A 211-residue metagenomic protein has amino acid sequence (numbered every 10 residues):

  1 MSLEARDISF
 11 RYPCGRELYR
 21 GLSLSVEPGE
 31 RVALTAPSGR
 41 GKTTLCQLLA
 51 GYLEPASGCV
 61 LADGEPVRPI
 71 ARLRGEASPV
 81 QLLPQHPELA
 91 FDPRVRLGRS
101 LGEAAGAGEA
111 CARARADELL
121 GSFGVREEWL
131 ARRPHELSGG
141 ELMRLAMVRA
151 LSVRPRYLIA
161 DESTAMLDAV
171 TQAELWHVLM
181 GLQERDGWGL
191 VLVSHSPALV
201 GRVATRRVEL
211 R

Functional and structural regions predicted by a protein language model:
M1-A5, S9-G21, I70-R72: A short, flexible loop at the N-terminus of ABC-type nucleotide-binding domains that lies
A50: Helix-to-loop junction immediately C-terminal to a conserved catalytic motif
P66-Q81, V95: ABC ATPase NBD coupling module
H86, P93-A107: Q-loop/switch helix immediately C-terminal to the Walker
R133-L137, E141: Conserved ABC ATPase signature
M147: Hydrophobic anchor residue at the start of the ABC signature
R154: Conserved catalytic motifs of ABC-family nucleotide-binding domains
